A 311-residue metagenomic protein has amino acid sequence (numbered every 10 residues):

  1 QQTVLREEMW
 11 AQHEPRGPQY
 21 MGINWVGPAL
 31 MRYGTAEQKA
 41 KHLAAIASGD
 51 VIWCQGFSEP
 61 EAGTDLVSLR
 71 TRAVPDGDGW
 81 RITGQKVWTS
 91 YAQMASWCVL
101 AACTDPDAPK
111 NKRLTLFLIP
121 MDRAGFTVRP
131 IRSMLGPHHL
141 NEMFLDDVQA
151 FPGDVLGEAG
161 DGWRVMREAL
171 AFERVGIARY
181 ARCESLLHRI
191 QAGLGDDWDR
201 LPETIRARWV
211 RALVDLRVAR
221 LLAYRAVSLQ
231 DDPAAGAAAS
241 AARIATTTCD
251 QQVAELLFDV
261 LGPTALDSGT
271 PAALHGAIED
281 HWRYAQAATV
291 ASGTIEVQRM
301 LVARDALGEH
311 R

Functional and structural regions predicted by a protein language model:
Q1-A40, A44-G49, Y91-W97, L216 (+4 more regions): Internal helix-loop-helix
Q1-P18, G56-E61, Q85-V87, A92 (+5 more regions): Active-site beta-strand/loop segments that form the cofactor-binding cradle of oxidoreductase flavoproteins
V4, W25, W163-F172, G176-I177 (+1 more regions): Glycine-rich phosphate/cofactor-binding loops in nucleotide/flavin-utilizing enzymes
G49-F57, A101: A short, Trp-centered hydrophobic/proline-enriched beta-strand micro-motif
T71-V74: A structural signal for short hydrophobic beta-strand segments in well-ordered beta-sheet cores
T83-R129: A short core secondary-structure module
F126-L221, A288, R304: Glycine-rich beta->alpha junctions and the first turn(s) of the following alpha-helix
G195, D199, E203-R206, R217-A272: C-terminal helix-coil-helix/basic helical segment that borders enzyme active sites and/or dimer interfaces and provides
